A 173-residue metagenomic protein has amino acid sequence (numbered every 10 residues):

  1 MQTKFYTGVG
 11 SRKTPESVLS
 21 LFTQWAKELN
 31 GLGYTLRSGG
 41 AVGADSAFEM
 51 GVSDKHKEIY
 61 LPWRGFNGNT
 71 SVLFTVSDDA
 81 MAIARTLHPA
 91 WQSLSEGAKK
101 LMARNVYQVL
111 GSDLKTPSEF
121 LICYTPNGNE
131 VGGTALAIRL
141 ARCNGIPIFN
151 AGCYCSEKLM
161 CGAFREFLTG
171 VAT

Functional and structural regions predicted by a protein language model:
Q2-F5, R12-R165, G170: Acidic/glycine-enriched connector segments
